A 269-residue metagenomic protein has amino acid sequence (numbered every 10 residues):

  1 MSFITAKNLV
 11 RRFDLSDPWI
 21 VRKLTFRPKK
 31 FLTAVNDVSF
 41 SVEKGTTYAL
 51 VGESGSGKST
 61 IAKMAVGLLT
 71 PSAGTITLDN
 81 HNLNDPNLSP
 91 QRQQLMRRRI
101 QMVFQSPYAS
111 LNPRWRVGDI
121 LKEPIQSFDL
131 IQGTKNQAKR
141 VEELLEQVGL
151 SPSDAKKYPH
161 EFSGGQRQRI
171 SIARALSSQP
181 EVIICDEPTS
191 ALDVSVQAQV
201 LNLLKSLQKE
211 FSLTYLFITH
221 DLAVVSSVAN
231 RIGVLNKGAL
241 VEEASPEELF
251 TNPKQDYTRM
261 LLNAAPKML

Functional and structural regions predicted by a protein language model:
V66: Helix-to-loop junction immediately C-terminal to a conserved catalytic motif
G74-D85, M96: Conserved ABC transporter NBD signature motif
N82, K135-S153, L262-N263: Conserved ABC ATPase "signature" region
Y158-F162, Q166: Conserved ABC ATPase signature
Q179: Conserved catalytic motifs of ABC-family nucleotide-binding domains
V225-S227: A short, surface-exposed alpha-helical micro-motif characterized by mixed small hydrophobic and charged/polar residues
L240-A244: ABC ATPase "signature
